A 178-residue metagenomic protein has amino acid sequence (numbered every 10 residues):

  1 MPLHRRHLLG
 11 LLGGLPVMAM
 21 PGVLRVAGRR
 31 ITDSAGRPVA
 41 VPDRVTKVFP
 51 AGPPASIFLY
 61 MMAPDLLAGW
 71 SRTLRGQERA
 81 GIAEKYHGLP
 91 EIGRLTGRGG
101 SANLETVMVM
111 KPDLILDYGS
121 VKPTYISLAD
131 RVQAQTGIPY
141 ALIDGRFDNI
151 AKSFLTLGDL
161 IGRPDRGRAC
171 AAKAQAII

Functional and structural regions predicted by a protein language model:
P2-I57, D165-I178: Bacterial Sec-exported substrate-binding components of ABC uptake systems
L11-L12, M110, S153: Generic alpha-helical secondary-structure signal
R29, P38, L114, S127-I178: Extracytoplasmic substrate-binding proteins
A35, G52, S71, T96 (+1 more regions): Residues at the C-termini of beta-strands that transition into short coil/loop
V39-V41, I82, G88-S101, Y140-N149 (+1 more regions): A structural signal for short loop-to-beta-strand junctions that line the ligand-binding cleft of periplasmic/secreted
V41-R44, M61, M108-V109, Q133-Q135: Extracellular/periplasmic catalytic domains that process cell-envelope and extracellular macromolecules
K47-A51, L59, G99-L104, S120-T124 (+4 more regions): Extracytoplasmic/periplasmic, Sec-exported soluble proteins
A55-V109, L114-P123: A short, structured surface patch at a secondary-structure boundary
